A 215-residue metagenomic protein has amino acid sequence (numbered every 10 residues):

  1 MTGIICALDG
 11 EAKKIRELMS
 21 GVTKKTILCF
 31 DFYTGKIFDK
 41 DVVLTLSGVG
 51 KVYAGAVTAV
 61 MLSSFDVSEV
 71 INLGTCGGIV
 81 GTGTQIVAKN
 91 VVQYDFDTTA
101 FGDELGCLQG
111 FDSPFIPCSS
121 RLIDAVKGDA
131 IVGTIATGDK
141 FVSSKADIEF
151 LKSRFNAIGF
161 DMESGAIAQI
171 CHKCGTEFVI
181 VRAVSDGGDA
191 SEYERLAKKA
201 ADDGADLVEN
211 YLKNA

Functional and structural regions predicted by a protein language model:
M1-G3, V42: Extreme N-terminal starter segment of soluble prokaryotic enzymes
I5-A7, T45: Short hydrophobic segments within beta-strands
L8-D9, S164: Helix N-cap/beta->alpha junction signal
G21-V22: Short, surface-exposed loop motifs enriched in S/T, G, D/E and P with embedded aromatic residues
T26-A215: Glycine-rich phosphate- or other oxyanion-binding loops that anchor nucleotides, phosphorylated ligands
